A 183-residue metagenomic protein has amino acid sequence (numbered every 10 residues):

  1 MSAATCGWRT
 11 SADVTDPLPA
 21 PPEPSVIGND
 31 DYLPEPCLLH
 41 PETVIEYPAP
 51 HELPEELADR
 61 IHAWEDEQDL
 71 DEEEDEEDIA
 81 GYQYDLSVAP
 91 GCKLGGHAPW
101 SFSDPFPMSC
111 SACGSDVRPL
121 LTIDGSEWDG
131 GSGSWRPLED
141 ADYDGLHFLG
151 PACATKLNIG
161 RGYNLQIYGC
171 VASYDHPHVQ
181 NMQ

Functional and structural regions predicted by a protein language model:
M1-Q183: Preference for intrinsically disordered or flexible, low-complexity segments and adjacent hinge/connector residues
